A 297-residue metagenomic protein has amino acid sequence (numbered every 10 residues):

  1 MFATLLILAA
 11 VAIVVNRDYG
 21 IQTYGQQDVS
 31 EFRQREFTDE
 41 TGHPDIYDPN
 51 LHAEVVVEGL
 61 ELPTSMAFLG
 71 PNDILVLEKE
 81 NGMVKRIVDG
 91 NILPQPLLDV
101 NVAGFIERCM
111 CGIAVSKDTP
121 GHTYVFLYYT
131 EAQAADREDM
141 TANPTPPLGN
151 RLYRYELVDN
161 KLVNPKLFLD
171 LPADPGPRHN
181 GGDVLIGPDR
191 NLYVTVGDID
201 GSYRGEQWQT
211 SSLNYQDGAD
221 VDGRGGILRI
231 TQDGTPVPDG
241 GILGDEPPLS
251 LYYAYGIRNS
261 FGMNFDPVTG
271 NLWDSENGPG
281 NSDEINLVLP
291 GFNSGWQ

Functional and structural regions predicted by a protein language model:
M1-A12: Hydrophobic membrane-insertion alpha-helices, especially the h-region of bacterial N-terminal signal peptides
V15-Y203, G262-F265, G270-G278: Acidic, Gly/Ser/Thr-rich repeat motifs that build Ca2+-stabilized beta-propeller blades
R86-V88, N286-L287, N293-Q297: Extended hydrophobic/aromatic segments used for targeting, binding, or gating
D139, G201-D220, P238, N293: Acidic/polar, solvent-exposed loop segments in beta-strand-rich repeat domains
P144-N160, W208-D233, L287-L289: Beta-propeller blade signature
D189-R190, G197-D200, Q216, G223-T235 (+1 more regions): A fold-level detector for beta-propeller and closely related beta-sheet-rich head/sensor domains
W208, P236-P247: Short helix/loop segment immediately N-terminal to the Walker
P248-P290: Repeat-solenoid scaffold signature
